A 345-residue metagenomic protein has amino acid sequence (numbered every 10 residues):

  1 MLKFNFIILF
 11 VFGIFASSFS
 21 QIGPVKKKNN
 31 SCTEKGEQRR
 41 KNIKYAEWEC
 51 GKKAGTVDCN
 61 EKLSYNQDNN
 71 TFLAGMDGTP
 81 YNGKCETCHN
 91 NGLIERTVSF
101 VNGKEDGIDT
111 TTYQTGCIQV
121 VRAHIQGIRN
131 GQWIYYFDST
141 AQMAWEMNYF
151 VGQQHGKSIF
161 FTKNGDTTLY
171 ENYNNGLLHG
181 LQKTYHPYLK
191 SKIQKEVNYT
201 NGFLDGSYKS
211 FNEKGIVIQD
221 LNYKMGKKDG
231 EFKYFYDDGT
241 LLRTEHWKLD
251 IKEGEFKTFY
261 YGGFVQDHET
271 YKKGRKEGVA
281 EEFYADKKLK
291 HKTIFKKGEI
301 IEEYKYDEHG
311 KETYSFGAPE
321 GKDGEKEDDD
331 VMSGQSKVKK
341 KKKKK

Functional and structural regions predicted by a protein language model:
M1-V25: Bacterial Sec-dependent N-terminal signal peptides
S18-K345: Glycine/tyrosine- and acidic-biased, solvent-exposed loop/turn segments at the edges of beta-strands
